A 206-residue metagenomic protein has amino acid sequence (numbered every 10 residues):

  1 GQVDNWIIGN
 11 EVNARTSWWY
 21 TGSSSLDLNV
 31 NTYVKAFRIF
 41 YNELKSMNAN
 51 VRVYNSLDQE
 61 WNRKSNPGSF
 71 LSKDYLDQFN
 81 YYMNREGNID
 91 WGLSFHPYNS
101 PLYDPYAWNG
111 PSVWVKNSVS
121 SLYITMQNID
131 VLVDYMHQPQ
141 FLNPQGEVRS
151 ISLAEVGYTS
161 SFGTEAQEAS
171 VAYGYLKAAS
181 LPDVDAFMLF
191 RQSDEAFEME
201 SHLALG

Functional and structural regions predicted by a protein language model:
D4, L28-E165: Noncatalytic carbohydrate-binding groove/subsite architecture in carbohydrate-active enzymes
I8-E11, S56-D58, Q192: Short loop/turn motifs enriched for small/polar and acidic residues
G9, R15, F40-E43: Mid-sequence acidic-hydrophobic segments that form the walls of catalytic/ligand-binding cavities or oligomerization
E11-V12, V156: Active-site metal-binding loops of divalent metal-dependent hydrolases
V12, S17-W18, G22-L28, F162-G206: Aromatic-rich peripheral "rim/lid" segments of glycoside hydrolase catalytic domains that contact and position glycan
